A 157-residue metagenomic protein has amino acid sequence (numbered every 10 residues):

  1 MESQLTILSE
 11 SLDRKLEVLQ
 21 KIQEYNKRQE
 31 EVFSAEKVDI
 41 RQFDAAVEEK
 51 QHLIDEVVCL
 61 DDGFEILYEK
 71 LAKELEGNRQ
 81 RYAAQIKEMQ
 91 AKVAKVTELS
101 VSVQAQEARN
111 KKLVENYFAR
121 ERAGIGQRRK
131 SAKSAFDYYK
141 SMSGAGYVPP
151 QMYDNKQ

Functional and structural regions predicted by a protein language model:
M1-E56, G63: Long, hydrophobic N-terminal alpha-helical segment
V38, L60, K73-E74, A132 (+1 more regions): Short, surface-exposed, polar/charged, turn-prone segments marking secondary-structure boundaries
H52-L67, K95-Q106: Amphipathic alpha-helical coiled-coil segments
D62-E88: Carboxylate-rich helix-loop segments that flank metal/cofactor sites and access channels in metalloenzymes
Y82, I86-Q157: Short terminal interaction segments
